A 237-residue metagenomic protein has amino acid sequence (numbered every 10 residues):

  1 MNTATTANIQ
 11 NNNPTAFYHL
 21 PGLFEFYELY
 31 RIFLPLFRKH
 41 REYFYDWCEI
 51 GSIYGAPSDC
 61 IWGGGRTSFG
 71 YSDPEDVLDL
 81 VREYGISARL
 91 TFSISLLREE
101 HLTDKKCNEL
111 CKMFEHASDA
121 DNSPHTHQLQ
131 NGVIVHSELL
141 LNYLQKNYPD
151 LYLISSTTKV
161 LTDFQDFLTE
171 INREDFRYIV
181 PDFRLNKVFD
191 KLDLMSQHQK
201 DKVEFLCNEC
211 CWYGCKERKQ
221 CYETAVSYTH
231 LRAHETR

Functional and structural regions predicted by a protein language model:
N2-E49: N-terminal basic/disordered segments at the start of proteins
G22-Y30, G51-N147, Y152-T162: Active-site beta->alpha loop and helix N-cap motifs at the rims of alpha/beta catalytic domains
F24-F26, P181-D193, L206-E223: Active-site glycine- and acidic-residue-rich loops that bind and position anionic ligands or nucleotide-like cofactors
L29-F37, H101-C107, N142-Y148, F164-N172 (+2 more regions): Distinct, well-ordered alpha-helical segments
Y71, E138-L144, N186-H198: Active-site-adjacent beta->alpha loops and helix N-cap segments on the catalytic face of soluble alpha/beta enzymes
L96-R98, F176-N186: Conserved strand-turn element in the central/C-terminal portion of the radical SAM core barrel that lines
N147-L153, I171-I179, H198-V203: Glycine-enriched alpha-helix->loop->beta-strand junction motifs that scaffold or abut catalytic
T229-T236: Conserved small/polar residues in nucleotide/adenosyl-binding loops
